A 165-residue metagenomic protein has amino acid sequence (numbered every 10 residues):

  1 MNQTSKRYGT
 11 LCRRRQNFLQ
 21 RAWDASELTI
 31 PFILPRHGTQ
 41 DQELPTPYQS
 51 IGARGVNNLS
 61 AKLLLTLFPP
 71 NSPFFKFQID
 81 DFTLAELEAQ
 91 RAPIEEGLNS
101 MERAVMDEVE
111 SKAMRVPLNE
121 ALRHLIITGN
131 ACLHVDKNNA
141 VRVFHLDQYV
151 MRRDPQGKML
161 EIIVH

Functional and structural regions predicted by a protein language model:
M1-H165: Extended, helix-rich architectural segments
